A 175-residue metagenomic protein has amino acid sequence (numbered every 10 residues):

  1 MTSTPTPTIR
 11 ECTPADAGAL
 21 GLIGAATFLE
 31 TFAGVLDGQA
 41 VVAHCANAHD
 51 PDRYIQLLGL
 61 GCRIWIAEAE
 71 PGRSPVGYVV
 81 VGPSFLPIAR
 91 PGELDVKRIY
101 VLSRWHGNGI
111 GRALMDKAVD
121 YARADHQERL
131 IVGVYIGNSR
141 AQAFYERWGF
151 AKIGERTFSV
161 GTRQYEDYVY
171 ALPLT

Functional and structural regions predicted by a protein language model:
M1-P5: Acyl-donor-binding surface of acyltransferase catalytic domains
P7, E11-A17, G21-R104, R112-K117 (+4 more regions): Acetyl-CoA-dependent GNAT
G92-L94, E128-Q142, E146-T175: C-terminal "cap" of GNAT-fold acetyltransferases
L102-R104, N108, I136-G137: Active-site acidic-Proline motif in GNAT/NAT acetyltransferases
I110-A113, V119, G137, A141-A143: A structural feature recognizing the 12-helix transmembrane core of secondary solute carriers
